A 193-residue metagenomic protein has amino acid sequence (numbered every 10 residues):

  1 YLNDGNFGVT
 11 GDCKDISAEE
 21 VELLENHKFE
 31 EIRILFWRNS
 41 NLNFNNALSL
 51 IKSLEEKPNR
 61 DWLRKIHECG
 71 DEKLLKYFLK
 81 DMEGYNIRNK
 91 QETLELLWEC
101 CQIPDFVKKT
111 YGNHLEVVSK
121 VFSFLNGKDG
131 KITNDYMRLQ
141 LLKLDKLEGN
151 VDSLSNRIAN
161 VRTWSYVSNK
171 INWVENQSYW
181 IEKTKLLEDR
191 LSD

Functional and structural regions predicted by a protein language model:
Y1-G5: Conserved RecA-like helicase motor core of SF1/SF2 enzymes
V9, S17-D193: C-terminal accessory/connector segments of nucleic-acid motor ATPases
